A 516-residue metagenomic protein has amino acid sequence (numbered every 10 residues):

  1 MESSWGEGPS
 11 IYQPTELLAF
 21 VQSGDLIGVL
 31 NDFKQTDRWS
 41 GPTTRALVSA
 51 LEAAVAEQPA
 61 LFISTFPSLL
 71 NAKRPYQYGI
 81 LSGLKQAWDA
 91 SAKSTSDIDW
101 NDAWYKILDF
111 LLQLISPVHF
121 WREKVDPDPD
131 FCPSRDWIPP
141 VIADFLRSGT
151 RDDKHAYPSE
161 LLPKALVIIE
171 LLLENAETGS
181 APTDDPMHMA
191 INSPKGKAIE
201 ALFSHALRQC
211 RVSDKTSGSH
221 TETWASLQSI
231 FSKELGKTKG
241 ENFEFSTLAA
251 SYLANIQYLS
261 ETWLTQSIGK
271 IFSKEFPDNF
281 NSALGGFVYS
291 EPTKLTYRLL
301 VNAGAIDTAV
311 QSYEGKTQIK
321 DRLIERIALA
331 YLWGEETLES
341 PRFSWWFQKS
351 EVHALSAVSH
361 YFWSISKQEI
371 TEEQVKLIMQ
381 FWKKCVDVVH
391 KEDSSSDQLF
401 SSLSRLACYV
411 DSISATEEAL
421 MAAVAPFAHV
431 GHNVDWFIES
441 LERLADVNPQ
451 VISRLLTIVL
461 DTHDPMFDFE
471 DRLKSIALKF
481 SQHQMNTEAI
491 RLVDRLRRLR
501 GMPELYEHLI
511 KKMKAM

Functional and structural regions predicted by a protein language model:
M1-M516: Non-catalytic all-alpha helical scaffold/repeat segments
